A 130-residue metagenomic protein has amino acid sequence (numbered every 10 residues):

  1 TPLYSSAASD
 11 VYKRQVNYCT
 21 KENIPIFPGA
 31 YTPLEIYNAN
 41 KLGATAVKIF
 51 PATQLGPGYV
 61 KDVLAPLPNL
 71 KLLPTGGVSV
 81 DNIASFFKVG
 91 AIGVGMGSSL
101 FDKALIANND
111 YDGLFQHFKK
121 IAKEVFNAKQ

Functional and structural regions predicted by a protein language model:
T1-A8, Y12: Single conserved hydrophobic/aromatic residue that forms the stacking wall/gate of nucleotide- or nucleobase-binding
S9-D10, P28-P33, A52-Q54, L73-V80: Glycine-rich beta-to-alpha transition loops that act as phosphate-gripper elements at the mouths of alpha/beta enzyme
Y18-F27, P66-L73: Short beta-strand/loop segments at the ligand-binding rim of alpha/beta enzyme cores
T20-K21, F87, A104-Q130: C-terminal helical cap(s) of enzyme catalytic domains, especially alpha/beta-barrels
T20-P25, T32-Y59, K103-D110: Glycine/Thr-rich beta-alpha phosphate-binding loop at enzyme active sites
L34-L42, S79-V94: Catalytic cores of alpha/beta
